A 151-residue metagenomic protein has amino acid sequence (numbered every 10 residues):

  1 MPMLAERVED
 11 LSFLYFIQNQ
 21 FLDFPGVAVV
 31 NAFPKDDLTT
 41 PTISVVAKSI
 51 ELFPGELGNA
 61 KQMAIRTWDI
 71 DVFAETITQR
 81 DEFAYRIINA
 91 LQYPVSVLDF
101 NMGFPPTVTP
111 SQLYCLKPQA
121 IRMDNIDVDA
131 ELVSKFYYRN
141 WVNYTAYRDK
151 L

Functional and structural regions predicted by a protein language model:
M1-A28, E51-L151: Charged, amphipathic alpha-helical segments and their flanking helix caps
V30-T39: Short acidic low-complexity segments
T39-S49: A short, hydrophobic beta-strand-centered structural micro-motif
